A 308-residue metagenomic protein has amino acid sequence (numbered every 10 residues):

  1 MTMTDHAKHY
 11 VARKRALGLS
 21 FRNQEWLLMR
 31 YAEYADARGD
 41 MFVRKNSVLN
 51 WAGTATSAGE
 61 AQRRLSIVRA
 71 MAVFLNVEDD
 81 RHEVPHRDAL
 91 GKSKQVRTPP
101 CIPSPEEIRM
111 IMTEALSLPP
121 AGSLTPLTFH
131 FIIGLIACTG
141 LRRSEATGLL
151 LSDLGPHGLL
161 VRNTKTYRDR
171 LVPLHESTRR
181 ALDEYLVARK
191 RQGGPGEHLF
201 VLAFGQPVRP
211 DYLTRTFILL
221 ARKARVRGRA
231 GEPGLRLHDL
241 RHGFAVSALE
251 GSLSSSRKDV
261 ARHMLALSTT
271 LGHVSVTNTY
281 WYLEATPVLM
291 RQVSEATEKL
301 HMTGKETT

Functional and structural regions predicted by a protein language model:
M1-T308: Conserved catalytic core of the tyrosine transesterase superfamily
